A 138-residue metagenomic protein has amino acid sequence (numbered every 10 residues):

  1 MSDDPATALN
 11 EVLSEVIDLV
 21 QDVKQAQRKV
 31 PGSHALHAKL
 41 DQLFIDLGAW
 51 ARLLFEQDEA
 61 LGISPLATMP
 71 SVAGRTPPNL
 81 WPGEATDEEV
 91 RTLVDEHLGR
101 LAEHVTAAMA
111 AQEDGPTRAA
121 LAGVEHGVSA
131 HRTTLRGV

Functional and structural regions predicted by a protein language model:
M1-T7: Extreme N-terminal tail/first-helix region
A8-L9, T76-H126: Acidic/histidine-rich alpha-helical segments that form the ligand environment of transition-metal centers
L9, L13, V20-Q27, A51 (+4 more regions): A structural signal for well-ordered alpha-helices, especially hydrophobic packing surfaces of coiled-coils
D18-Q42, S64, H104-T117: Helix-loop segments that flank and shape redox-cofactor active sites
V30, I45, P65-T76, G99 (+1 more regions): Long, contiguous binding/interaction regions
H34-P70: Conserved alpha-helical segments that form or flank metal/cofactor-binding pockets of metalloenzymes
D58-E88: Carboxylate-rich helix-loop segments that flank metal/cofactor sites and access channels in metalloenzymes
